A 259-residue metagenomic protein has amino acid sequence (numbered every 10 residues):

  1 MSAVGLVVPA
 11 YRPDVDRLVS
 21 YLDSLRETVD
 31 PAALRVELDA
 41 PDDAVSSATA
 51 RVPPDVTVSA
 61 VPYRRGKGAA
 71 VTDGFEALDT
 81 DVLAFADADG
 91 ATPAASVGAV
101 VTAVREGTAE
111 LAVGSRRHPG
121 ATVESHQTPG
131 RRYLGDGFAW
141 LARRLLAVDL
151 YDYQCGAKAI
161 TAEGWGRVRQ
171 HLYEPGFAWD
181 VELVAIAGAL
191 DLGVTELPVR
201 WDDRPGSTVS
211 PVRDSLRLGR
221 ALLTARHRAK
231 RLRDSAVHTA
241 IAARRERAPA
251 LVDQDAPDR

Functional and structural regions predicted by a protein language model:
A3-G5: Cell-envelope/extracellular polymer assembly enzymes that use nucleotide-activated donors
A10-E27: Short, well-formed alpha-helical segments that are part of the catalytic scaffolds of diverse glycosyltransferases
R17, D42-R51: Acidic helix N-cap motif at the loop->helix transition within catalytic regions of sugar-transfer enzymes
L22, D30-P41, S59: Short beta-strand/loop segment that forms part of the nucleotide-sugar
S47-A77: Conserved donor nucleotide-binding strand/loop of the catalytic core
Y63, A69-F75, A95-G164, Y173 (+1 more regions): Acceptor/aglycone-binding surface of glycosyltransferases and processive sugar-polymer synthases
L83: Short aromatic/hydrophobic "clamp" motif used to bind/position activated sugar donors
H118-G120, A157, G166-R233: Catalytic donor/gating beta->alpha subdomain of glycosyltransferases that bind UDP-sugars
